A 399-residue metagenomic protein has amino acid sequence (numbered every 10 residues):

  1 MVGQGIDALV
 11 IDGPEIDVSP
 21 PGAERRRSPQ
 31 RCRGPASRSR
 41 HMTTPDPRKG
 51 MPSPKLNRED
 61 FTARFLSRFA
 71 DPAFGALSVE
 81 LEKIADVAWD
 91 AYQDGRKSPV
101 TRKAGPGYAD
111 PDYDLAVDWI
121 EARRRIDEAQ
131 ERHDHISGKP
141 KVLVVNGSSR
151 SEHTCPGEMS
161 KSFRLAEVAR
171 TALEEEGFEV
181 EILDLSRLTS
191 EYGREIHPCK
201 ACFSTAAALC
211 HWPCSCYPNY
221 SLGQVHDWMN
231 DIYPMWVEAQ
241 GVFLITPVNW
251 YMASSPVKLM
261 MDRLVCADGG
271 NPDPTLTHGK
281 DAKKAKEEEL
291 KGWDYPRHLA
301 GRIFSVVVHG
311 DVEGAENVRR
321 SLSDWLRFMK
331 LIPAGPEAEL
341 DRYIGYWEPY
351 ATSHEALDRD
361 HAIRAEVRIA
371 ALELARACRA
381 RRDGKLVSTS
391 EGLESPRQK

Functional and structural regions predicted by a protein language model:
G5-A8, G13-V18, R25: Alpha-helix boundary/capping motif
T43-P140, F163, E167, E313-E316 (+1 more regions): Glycine-rich phosphate/pyrophosphate-binding loop and the adjoining helix
D46-G95, D118-R125, S215-M329: Helix-loop-strand module that forms the ligand-binding subsite of alpha/beta enzymes
P140-M159: Short glycine-rich His-centered loop
L165-F178: A short, Lys/Arg-enriched amphipathic alpha-helix followed by its capping loop at the start of a domain
E176-T189: A short beta-strand-loop structural module common to alpha/beta enzyme folds
S186-C216: Charged, often glycine-rich, active-site loop that binds/positions anionic groups
